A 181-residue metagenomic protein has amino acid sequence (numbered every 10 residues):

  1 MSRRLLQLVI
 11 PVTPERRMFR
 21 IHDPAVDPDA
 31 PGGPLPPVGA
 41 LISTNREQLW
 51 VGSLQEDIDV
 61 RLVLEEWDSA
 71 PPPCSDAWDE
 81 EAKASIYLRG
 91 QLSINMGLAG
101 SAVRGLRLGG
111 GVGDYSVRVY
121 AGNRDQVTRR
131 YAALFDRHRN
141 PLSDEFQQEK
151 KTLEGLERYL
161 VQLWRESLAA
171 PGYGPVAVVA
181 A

Functional and structural regions predicted by a protein language model:
M1-D76, Q126-A181: Primarily secretory-pathway and cell-envelope proteins
P73-G111: Extended, solvent-exposed segments with strong compositional bias
G111-D125: Internal, hydrophobic beta-strand segments that form the core of beta-sheet-rich folds
